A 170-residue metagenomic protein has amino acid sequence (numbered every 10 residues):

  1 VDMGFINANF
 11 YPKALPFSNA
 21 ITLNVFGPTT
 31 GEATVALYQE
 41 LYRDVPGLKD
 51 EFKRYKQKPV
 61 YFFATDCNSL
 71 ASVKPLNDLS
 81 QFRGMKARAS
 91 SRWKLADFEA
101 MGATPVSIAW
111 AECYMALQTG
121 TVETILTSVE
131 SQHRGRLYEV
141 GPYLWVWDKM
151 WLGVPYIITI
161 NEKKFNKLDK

Functional and structural regions predicted by a protein language model:
V1-V35, G47-K170: N-terminal secretory/targeting leader peptides
L41-D44: Core domains of carbohydrate- and sulfate-ester-processing enzymes
